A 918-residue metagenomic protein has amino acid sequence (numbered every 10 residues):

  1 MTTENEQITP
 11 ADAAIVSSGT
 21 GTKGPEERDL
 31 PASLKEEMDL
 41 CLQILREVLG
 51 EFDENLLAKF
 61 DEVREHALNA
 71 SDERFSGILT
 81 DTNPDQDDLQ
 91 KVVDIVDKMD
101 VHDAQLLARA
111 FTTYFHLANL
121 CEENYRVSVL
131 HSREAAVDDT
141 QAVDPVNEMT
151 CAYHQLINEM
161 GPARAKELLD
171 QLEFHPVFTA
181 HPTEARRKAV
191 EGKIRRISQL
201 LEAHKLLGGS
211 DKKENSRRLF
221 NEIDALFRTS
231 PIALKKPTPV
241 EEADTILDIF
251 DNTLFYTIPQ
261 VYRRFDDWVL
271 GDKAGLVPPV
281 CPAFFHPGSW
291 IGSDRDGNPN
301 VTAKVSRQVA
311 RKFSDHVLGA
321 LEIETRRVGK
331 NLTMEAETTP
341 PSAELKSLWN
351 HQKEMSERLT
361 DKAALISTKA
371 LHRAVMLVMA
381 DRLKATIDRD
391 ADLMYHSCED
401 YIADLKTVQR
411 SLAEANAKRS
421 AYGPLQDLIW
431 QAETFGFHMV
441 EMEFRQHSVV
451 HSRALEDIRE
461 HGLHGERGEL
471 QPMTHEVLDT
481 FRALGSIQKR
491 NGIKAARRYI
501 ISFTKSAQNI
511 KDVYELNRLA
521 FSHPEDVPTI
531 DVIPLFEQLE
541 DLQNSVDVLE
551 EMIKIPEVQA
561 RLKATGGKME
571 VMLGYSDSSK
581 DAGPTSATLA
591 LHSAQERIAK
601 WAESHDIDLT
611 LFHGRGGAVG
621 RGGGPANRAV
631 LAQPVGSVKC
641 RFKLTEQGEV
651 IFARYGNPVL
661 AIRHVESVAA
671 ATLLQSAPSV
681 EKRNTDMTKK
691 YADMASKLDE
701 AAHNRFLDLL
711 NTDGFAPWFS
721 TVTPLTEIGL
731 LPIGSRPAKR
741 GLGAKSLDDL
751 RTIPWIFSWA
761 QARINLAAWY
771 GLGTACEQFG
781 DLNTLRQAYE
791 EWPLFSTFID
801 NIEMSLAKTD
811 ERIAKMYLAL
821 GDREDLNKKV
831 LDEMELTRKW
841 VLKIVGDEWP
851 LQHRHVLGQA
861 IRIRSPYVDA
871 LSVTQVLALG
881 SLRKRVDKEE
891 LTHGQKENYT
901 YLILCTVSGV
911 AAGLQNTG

Functional and structural regions predicted by a protein language model:
T2-G462, M473, I530, G623 (+5 more regions): Often metal-dependent polyanion-binding catalytic scaffolds in large enzymes
I15, V301-L332, A520-E700: Catalytic or ion-translocation cores adjacent to nucleophile or general acid/base/metal-coordination motifs in diverse
M38, L56, A104, A243 (+23 more regions): Active-site-proximal structural scaffolding
V269-P287, D479, I510-E515, D547-V558 (+1 more regions): Conserved alpha/beta core surface patches that mediate binding of polyanionic ligands
T368, R373, A417, Y422-E515 (+4 more regions): Active-site cores of enzymes that catalyze phosphoryl transfer or operate on phosphate-rich substrates
R410, N491-R498, T529-D531, D608: Short, surface-exposed connector motifs at secondary-structure boundaries
M694-A702, F706-K739: Active-site phosphate/pyrophosphate-binding segments
S720-G918: C-terminal accessory/interaction regions of large nucleic acid-associated machines
